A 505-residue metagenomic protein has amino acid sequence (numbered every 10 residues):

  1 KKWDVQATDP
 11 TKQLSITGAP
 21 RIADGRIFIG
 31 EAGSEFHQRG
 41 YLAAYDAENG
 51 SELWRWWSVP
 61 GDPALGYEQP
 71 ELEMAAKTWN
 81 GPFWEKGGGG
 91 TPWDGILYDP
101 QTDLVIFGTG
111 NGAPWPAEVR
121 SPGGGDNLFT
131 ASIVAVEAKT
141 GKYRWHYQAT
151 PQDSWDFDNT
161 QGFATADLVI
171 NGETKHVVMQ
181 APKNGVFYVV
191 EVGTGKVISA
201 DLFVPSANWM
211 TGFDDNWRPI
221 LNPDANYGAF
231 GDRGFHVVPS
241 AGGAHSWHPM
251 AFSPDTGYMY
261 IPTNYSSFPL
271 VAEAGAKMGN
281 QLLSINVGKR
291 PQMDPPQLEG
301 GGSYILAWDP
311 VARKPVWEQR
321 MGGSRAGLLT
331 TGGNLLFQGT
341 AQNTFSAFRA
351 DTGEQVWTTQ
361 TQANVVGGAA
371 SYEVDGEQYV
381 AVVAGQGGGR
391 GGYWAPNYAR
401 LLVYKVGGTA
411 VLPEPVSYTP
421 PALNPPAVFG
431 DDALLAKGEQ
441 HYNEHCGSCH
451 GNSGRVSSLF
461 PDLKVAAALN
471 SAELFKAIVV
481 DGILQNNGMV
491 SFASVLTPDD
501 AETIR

Functional and structural regions predicted by a protein language model:
K1-L42, L53-F83, P92-W93: Asp-box/WD-like beta-propeller blade repeats and closely related beta-sheet repeat scaffolds
S15-F36, W84-E118, S132, F157-P182 (+3 more regions): Repeat-blade elements of multi-bladed beta-propeller folds
I29-G40, N80, F107-N127, Y265-L298 (+1 more regions): Short, conserved, GDST-rich strand-edge loop motifs in beta-rich repeat architectures
P151-S154, N159-G162, L202-N208, V238-S240 (+2 more regions): Conserved blade-ending motifs and adjacent loop-strand segments that build the rim/top face of beta-propeller domains
A370-T419: Blade-level signature of beta-propeller repeat domains, shared across WD40, Kelch, NHL, RCC1 and BNR/Asp-box propellers
S417-H441: Electrostatic cytochrome c docking/interface patches
L434, E473, A493-R505: C-terminal capping alpha-helices of c-type cytochrome domains
E439, G451-L484, G488-S491, V495: Gly/Gly-Pro-rich "capping" loops immediately C-terminal to redox-active cysteine motifs in periplasmic/lumenal
